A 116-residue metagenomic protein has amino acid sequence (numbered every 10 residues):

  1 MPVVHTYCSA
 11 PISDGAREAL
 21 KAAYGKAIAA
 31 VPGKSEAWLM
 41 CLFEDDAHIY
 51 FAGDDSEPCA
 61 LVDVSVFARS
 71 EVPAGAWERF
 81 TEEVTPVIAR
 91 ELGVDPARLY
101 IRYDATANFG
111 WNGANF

Functional and structural regions predicted by a protein language model:
M1-F116: Interaction-mediating elements
